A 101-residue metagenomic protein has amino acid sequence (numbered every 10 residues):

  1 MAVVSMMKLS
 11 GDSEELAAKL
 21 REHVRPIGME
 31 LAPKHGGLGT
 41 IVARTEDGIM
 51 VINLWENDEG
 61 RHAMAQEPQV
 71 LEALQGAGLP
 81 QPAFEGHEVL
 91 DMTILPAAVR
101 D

Functional and structural regions predicted by a protein language model:
M1-P68, A77-D101: Short S/T/G/P-rich N-terminal loop/turn motif that feeds into the first structured element of a domain
